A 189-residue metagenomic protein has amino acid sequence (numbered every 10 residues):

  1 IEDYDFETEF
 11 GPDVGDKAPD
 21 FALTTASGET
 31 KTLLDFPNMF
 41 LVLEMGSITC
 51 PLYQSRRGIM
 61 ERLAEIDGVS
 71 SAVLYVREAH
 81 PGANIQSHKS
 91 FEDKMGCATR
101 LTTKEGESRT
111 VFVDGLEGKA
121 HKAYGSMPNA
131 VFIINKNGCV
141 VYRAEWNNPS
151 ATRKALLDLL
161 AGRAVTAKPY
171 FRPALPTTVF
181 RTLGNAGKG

Functional and structural regions predicted by a protein language model:
I1-L41, M127, R143-G189: Non-globular targeting/processing and membrane-anchoring segments
T30, R77-P81, C139-V140: A short, flexible beta-alpha/helix-coil linker loop
T30-E61, S71-Y75: Short active-site neighborhood of thiol/selenol oxidoreductases, capturing the structured segment around
I48-C50, E78-A79, G118, N147-N148: Short, solvent-exposed loop/turn segments at secondary-structure junctions
Q54-R56, N84-S87, G125, A144-E145: Short, solvent-exposed loop/turn segments at secondary-structure boundaries
G68-D114: Conserved segment of the thioredoxin-like fold in thiol-based oxidoreductases
E105-E107, V113-A155: Thiol/disulfide oxidoreductase modules built on the thioredoxin-like
